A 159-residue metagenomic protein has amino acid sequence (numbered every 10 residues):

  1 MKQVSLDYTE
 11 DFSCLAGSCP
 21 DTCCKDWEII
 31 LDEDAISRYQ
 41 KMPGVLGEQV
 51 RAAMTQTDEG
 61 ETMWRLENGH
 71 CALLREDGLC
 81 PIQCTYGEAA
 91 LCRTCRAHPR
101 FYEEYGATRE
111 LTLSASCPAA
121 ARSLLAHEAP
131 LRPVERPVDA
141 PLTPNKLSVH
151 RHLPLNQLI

Functional and structural regions predicted by a protein language model:
M1-V45, Q56-N68, L74-I159: Short loop/turn segments that flank or connect secondary-structure elements
E48-Q49: Intrinsically disordered, low-complexity regulatory regions with latent secondary structure
A52: Metal-dependent nuclease catalytic cores that hydrolyze phosphodiester bonds in DNA/RNA, characterized by
